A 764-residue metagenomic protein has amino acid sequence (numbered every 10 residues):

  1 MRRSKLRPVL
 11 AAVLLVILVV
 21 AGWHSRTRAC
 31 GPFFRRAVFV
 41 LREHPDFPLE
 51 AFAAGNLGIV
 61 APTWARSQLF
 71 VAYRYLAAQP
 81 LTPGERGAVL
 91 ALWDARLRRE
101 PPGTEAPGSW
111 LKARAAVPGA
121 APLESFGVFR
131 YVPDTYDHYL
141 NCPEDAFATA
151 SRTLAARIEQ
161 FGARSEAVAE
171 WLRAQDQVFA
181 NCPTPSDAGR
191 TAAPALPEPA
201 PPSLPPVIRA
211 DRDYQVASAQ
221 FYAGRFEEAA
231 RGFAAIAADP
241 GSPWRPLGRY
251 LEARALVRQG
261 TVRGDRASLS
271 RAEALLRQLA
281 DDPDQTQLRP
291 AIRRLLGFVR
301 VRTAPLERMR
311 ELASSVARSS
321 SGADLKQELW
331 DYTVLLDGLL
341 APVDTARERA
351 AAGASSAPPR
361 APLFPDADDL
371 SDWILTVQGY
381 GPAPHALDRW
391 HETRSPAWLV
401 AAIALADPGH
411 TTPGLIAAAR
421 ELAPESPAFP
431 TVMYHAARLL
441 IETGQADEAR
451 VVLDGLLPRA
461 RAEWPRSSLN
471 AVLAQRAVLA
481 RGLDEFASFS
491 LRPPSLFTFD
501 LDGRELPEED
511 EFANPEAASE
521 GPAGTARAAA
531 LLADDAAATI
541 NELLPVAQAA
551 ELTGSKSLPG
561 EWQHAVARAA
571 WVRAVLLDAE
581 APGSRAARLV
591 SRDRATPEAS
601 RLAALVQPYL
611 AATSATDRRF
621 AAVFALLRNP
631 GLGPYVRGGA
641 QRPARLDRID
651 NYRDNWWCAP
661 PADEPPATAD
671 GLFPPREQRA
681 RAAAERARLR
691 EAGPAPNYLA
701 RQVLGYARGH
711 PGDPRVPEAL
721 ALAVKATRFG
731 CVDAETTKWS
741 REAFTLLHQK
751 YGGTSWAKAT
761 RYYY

Functional and structural regions predicted by a protein language model:
R2-S4, W23, P246, L251: Short alpha-helical segments used as structural interaction elements across diverse proteins
R2-V13: Bacterial N-terminal signal peptides that target proteins for export
A11-A21: Bacterial N-terminal signal peptides
W23-A29: Sec/Tat signal peptide C-region and signal peptidase I cleavage site
A29-A234, W244-L251, R258-Y764: Extracytoplasmic/secretory-pathway proteins
